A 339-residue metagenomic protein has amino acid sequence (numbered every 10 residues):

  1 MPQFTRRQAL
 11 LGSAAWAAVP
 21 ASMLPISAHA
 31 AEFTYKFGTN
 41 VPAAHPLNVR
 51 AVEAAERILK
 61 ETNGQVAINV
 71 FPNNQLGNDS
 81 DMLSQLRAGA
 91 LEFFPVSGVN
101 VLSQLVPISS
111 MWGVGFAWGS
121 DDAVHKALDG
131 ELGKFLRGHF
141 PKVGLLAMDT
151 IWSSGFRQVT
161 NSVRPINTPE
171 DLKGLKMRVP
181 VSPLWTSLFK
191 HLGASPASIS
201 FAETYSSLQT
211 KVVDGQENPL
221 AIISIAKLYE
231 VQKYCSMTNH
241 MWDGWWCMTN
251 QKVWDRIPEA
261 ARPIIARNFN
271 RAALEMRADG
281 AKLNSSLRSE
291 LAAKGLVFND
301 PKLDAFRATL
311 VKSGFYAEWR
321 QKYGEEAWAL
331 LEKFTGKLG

Functional and structural regions predicted by a protein language model:
P2-F4, Q8-S22, I26-K126, E131-G133 (+1 more regions): N-terminal secretory/targeting leader peptides
